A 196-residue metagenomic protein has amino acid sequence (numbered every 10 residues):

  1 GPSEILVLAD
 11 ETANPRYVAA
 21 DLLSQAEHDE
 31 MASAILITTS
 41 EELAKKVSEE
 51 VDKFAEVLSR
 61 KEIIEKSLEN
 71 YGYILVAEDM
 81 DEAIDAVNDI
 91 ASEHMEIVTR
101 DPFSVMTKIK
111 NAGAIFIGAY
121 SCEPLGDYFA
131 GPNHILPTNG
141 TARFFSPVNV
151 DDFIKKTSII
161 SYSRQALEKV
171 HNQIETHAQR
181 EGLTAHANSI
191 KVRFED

Functional and structural regions predicted by a protein language model:
G1-D81: ALDH superfamily catalytic-core signature
E49, E82, K108-A112: Short glycine/threonine-rich loop-to-helix capping motif typified by GTGT followed within a few residues by an Asp-Pro
E50, A86-D89: Short amphipathic alpha-helices in soluble, non-transmembrane regions that often serve as interface/regulatory elements
I64, I84, Y128-A130: A short alpha-helix capping/helix-coil boundary motif
A77-I84, D101-F103: Conserved small-domain helix->loop->beta segment predominantly found in fold-type I
N88-D196: C-terminal core of ALDH-fold dehydrogenases
